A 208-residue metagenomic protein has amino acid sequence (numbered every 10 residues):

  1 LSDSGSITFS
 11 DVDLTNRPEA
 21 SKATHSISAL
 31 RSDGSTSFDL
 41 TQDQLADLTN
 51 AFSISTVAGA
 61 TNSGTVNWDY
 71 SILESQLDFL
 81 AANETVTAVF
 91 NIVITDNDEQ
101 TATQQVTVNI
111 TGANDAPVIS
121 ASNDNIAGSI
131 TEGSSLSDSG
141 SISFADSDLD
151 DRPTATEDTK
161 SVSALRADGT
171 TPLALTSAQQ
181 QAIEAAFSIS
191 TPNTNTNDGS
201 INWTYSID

Functional and structural regions predicted by a protein language model:
L1-L48, V118-I183: Extracellular ectodomain surface segments
S2, T101-Q105, N114, S137: Short edge beta-strand segments in beta-sheet-rich domains
D33-I110, G133, T171-D208: Acidic, turn/loop-rich segments in luminal/extracellular domains of secretory-pathway and cell-surface proteins
Y70, N114-A121: Proline-centered linker/hinge motifs at extracellular inter-domain junctions
